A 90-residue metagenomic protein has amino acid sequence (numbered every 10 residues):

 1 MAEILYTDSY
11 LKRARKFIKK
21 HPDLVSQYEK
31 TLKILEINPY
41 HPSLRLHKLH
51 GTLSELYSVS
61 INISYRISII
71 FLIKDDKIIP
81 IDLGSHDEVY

Functional and structural regions predicted by a protein language model:
E3, K12-V25, I61-Y90: Enriched for short, Lys/Arg-rich terminal
V25-K33: PIN-domain endoribonuclease scaffold, especially VapC-family toxins
K30, G51-S54, I69-I73: Short alpha-helical linear motifs
I34-V59: A short, surface-exposed loop/turn module that caps and links secondary-structure elements
